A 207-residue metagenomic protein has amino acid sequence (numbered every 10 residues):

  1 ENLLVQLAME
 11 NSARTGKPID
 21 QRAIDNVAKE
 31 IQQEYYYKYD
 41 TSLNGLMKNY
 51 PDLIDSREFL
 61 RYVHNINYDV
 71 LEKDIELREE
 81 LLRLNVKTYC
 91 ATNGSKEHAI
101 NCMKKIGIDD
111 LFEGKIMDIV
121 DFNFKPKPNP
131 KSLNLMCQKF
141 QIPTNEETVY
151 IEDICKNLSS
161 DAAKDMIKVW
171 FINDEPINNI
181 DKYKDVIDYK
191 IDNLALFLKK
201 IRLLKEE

Functional and structural regions predicted by a protein language model:
E1-N2: Asp-based phosphoryl-transfer active-site loop
V5, M9-N65: A metal-dependent, Asp-based hydrolase signature
S12-P18, Y50-P51, N85, G107 (+2 more regions): Glycine-centered loop/turn motif at secondary-structure junctions
E30-E34, N65-Y68, K87, V120-F124: Conserved short-loop catalytic and cofactor-binding motifs
Y35-Y36, K73, T92, Y150: Charged, low-complexity surface patches
Y37-T41, V70, K199-L203: Short, solvent-exposed polar/charged micro-motifs at secondary-structure junctions
D40-C90, K96-I100, P130: Short, acidic loop-to-helix structural element flanking the phosphoryl-transfer center in phosphate-processing enzymes
L82, Y89, S95-K96, I100-E207: Asp-based, Mg2+/Mn2+-dependent phosphohydrolase catalytic module
